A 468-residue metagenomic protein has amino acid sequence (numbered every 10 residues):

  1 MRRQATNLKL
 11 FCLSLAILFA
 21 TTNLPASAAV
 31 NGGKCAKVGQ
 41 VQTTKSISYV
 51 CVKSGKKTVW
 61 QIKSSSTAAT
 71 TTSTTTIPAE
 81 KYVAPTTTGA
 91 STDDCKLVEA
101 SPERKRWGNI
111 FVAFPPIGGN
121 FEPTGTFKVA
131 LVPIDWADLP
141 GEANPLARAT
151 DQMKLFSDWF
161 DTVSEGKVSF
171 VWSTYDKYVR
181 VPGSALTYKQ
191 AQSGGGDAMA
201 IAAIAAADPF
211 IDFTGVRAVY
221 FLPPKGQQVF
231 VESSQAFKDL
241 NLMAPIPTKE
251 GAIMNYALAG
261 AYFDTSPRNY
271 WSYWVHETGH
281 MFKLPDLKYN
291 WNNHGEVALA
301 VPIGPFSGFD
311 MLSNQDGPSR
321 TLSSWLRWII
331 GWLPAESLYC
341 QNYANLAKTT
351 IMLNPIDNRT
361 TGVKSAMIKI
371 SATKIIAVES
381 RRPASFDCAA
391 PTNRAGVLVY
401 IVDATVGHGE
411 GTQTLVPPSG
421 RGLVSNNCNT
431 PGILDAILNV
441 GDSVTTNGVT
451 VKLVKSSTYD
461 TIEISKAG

Functional and structural regions predicted by a protein language model:
M1-C12: Bacterial N-terminal signal peptides that target proteins for export
F19-A26: C-terminal segment of classical bacterial N-terminal signal peptides
A28-Q42: Secreted, propeptide-processed cysteine-rich mini-domains
K45-K53: Extracellular disulfide-bonded cysteine-rich modules/repeats
S66-I77, T87-T88: Extracellular mucin-like PTS domains
K81-P267, W274-V275, C388, T450 (+1 more regions): Zn2+-dependent metallopeptidase catalytic core
K81-P85, L97-V98, E142, D239-D264 (+1 more regions): Non-catalytic C-terminal accessory/binding modules of secreted extracellular proteins
G226-C388: Extracellular hydrolytic enzyme modules, especially secreted metalloproteases of the metzincin/thermolysin-like class
